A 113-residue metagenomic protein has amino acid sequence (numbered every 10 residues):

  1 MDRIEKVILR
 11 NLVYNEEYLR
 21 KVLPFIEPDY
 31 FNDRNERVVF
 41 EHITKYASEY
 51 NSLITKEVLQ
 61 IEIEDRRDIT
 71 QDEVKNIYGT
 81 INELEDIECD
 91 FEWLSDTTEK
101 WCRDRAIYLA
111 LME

Functional and structural regions predicted by a protein language model:
M1-W101: Noncatalytic partner-interaction/assembly domains of nucleic-acid and motor enzyme complexes, especially the accessory
R103, I107-Y108: Hydrophobic alpha-helical hairpins/lids featuring a short glycine-rich hinge
A110-E113: Short, intrinsically disordered, charge-balanced linker/junction segments flanking boundaries in proteins
